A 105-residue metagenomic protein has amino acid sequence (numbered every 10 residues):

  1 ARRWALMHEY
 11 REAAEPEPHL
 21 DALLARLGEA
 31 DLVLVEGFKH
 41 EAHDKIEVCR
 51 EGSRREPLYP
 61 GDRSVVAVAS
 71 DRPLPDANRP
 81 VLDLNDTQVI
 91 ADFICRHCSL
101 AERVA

Functional and structural regions predicted by a protein language model:
A1-I46, P80, A91, A101-A105: ATP-dependent carboxylate-amine ligase catalytic core
L23-E29, R55-S70: Short, Lys/Arg-enriched charge-dense amphipathic segments
V33-V35, I46-R50, S64-D71: Short, hydrophobic beta-strand segments that form beta-sheet elements in well-ordered domains
H40-G61: Conserved C-terminal guanine-recognition region of P-loop GTPase G domains, centered on the G4
G61-A105: Conserved NTP phosphate-binding and transfer environment spanning the P-loop NTPase/kinase superfamily
